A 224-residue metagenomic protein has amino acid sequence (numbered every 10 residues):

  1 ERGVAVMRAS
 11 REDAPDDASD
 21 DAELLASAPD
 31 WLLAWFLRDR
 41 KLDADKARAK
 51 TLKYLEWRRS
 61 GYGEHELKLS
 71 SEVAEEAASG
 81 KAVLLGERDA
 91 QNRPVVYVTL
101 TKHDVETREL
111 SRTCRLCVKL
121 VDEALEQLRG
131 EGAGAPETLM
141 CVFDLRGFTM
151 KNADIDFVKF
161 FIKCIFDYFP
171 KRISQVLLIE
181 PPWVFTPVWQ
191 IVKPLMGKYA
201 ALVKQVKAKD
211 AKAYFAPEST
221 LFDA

Functional and structural regions predicted by a protein language model:
E1-A224: Basic, amphipathic alpha-helical/coil surface patches used to engage anionic, phosphate-bearing ligands and membranes
